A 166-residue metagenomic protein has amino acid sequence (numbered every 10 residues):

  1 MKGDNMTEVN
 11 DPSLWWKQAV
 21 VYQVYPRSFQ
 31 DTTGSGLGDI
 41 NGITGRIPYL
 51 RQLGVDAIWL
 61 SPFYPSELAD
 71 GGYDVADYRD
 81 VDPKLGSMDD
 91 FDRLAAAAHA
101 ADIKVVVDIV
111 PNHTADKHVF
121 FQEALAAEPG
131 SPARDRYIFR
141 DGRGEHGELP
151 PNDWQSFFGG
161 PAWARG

Functional and structural regions predicted by a protein language model:
M1-N5: Short, Lys/Arg-enriched N-terminal segments with co-localized hydrophobic residues within the first ~10-30 amino acids
V9-S13, T44-D56, A95: Short amphipathic alpha-helices and their capping/turn segments at secondary-structure boundaries
V9-V21, Y25, G71, A101 (+1 more regions): Alpha-amylase-like alpha-glycosidases and glucanotransferases acting on alpha-linked glucans and related
V21, A57, V106: Short hydrophobic-acidic sequence motifs that mark active-site Asp/Glu residues
V24, L50, L60, Y78 (+2 more regions): Conserved, mostly hydrophobic/aromatic
R27, F63, V110-N112: Active-site beta-loop-alpha junctions enriched in small/polar residues
R27-N41, G72-M88, G160, G166: The substrate-binding groove and active-site-proximal loops of carbohydrate-active enzymes, especially glycoside
R51-R93, I103, T114-A115: Aromatic-lined carbohydrate-binding/catalytic grooves of carbohydrate-active enzymes
